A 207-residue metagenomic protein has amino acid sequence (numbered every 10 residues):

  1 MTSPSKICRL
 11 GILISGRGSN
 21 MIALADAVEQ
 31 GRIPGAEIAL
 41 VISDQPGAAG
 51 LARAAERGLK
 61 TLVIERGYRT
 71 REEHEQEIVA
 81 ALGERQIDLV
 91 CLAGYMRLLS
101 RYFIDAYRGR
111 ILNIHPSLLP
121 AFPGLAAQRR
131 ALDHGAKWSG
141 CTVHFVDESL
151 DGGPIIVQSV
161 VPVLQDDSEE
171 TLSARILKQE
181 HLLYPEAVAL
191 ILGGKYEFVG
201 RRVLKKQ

Functional and structural regions predicted by a protein language model:
M1-Q207: One-carbon transfer enzymes
